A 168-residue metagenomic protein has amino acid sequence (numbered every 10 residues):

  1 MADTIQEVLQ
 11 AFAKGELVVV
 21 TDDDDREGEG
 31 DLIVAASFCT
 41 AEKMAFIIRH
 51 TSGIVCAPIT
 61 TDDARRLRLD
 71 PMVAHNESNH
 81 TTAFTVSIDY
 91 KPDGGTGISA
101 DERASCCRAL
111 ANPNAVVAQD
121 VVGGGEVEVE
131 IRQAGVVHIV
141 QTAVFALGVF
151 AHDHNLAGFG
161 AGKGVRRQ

Functional and structural regions predicted by a protein language model:
M1-H138, A146, G158: Catalytic domains of riboflavin
I139-T142, D153-F159, G164: Alpha-helix boundary/capping motif
